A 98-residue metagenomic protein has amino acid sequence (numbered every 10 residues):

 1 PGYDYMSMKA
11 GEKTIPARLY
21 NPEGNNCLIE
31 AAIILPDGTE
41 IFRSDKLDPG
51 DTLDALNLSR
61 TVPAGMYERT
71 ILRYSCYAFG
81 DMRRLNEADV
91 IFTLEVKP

Functional and structural regions predicted by a protein language model:
P1-E30, F79-P98: Primarily secretory-pathway and cell-envelope proteins
K9-A10, P49, A64: Surface-exposed loops/turns
P16, T52-R60: Exposed aromatic-hydrophobic patches
A31-L35: Conserved aromatic beta-strand anchor motif in extracellular beta-sandwich/beta-rich domains
T39-P49: Solvent-exposed serine/threonine-rich low-complexity stretches and specific carbohydrate-binding patches
S44, L53, L85-D89: Short Trp-Ser/Thr-centered turn/loop motifs at beta-strand boundaries
V62-R69: Short glycine/proline/serine/threonine-rich loop/turn segments at secondary-structure transition edges
L72-G80: Enriched for extracellular/lumenal, surface-exposed ectodomains of secreted and cell-surface proteins
